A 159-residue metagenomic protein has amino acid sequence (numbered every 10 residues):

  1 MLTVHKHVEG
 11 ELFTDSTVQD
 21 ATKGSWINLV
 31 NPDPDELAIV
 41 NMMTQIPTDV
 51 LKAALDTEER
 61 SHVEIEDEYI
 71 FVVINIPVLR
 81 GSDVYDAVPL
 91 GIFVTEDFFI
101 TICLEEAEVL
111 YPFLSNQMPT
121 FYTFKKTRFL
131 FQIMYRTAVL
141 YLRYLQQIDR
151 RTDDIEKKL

Functional and structural regions predicted by a protein language model:
M1-L159: Peripheral, non-transmembrane regulatory/ligand-interaction domains of membrane transport proteins
